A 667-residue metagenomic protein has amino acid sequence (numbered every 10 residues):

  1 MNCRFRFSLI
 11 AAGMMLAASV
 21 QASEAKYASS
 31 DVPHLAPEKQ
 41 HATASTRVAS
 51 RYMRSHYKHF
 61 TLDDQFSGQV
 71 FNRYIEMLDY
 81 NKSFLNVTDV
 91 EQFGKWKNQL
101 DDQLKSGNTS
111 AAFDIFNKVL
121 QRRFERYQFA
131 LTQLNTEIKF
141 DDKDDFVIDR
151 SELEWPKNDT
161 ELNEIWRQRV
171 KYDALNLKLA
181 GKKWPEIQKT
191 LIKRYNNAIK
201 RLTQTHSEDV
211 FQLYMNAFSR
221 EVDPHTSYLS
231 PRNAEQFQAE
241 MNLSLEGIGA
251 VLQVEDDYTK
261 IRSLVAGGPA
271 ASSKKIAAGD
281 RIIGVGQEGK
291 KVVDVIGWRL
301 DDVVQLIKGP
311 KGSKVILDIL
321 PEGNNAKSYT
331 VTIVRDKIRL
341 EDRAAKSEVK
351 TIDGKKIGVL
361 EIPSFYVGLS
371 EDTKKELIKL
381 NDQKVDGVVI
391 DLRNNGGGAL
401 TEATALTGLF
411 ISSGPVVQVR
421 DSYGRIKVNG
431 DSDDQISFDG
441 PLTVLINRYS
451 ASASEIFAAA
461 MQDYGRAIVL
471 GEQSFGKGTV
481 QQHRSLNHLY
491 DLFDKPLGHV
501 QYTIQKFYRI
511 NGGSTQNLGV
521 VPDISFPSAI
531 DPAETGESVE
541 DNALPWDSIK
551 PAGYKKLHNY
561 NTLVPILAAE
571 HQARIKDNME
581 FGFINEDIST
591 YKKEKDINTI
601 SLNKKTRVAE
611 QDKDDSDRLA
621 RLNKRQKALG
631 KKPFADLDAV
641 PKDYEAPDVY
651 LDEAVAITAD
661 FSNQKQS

Functional and structural regions predicted by a protein language model:
C3-Q21: Gram-negative bacterial Sec-dependent N-terminal signal peptides
A25-P33, S45-Y57, K95-Q99, K193-N197 (+1 more regions): Acidic/histidine-rich, surface-exposed loop or edge segments in extracytoplasmic proteins
A36-P37, S50-L62, K200-S207, D223-E235 (+9 more regions): Cleft-lining beta-strand/loop regions that shape enzyme active-site pockets
P37-D79, V87-D89: N-terminal-proximal low-complexity accessory segments that begin disordered and transition into the first
E76-M77, N98, A112, N117-Q128 (+4 more regions): PDZ/PDZ-like domain segments forming the peptide/carboxylate-binding groove, activating on the N-terminal beta-strands
R122-G247, Q253-D256: Extended, domain-scale alpha-helical bundle/helix-rich regions
A180, W184-K193, R509-S667: Conserved functional hotspot residues or short segments at active or partner-binding sites across diverse domains
G465, L470-A533: Polar, glycine-rich mid-to-C-terminal structural blocks that act as macromolecule-binding/assembly scaffolds
